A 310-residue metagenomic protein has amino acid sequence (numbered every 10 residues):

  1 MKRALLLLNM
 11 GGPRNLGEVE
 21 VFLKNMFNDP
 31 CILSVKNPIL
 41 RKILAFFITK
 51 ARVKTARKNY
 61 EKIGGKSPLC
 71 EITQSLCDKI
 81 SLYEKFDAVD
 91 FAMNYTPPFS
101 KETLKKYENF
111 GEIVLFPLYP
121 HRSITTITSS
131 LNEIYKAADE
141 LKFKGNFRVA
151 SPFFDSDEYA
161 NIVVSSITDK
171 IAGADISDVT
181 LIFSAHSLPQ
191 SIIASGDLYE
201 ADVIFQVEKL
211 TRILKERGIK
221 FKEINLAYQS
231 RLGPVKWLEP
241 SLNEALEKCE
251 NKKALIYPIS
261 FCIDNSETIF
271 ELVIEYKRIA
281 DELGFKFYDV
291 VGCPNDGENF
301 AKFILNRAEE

Functional and structural regions predicted by a protein language model:
M1-E310: Active-site-proximal alpha-helix that buttresses catalytic centers in soluble enzyme cores
